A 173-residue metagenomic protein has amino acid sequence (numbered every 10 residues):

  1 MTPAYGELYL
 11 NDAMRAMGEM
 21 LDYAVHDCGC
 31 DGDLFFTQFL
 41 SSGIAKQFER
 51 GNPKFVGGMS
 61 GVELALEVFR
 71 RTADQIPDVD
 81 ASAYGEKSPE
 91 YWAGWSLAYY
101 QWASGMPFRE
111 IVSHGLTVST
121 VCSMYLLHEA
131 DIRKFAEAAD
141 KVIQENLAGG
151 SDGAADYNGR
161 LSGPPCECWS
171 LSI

Functional and structural regions predicted by a protein language model:
M1-Y9, A81-S82: A ubiquitous short alpha-helical element
L10, M14-E67: N-terminal interaction modules that seed assembly of large macromolecular complexes
M14, G18, F36-T37, A45 (+6 more regions): Generic detector of well-ordered alpha-helical segments enriched in charged/polar residues, highlighting helical
C28, G32, F48, A93 (+3 more regions): Short linear sequence motifs
D33, N52, G58, L116 (+3 more regions): Intrinsically disordered, low-complexity regions
Q38-S41, A45, V56-S60, G85 (+4 more regions): Short, surface-exposed, charged/polar-biased interaction segments
E67-R133: Basic, alpha-helical nucleic-acid-binding regions used in initiation and control of genome expression
C122-I173: Glycine-rich, aromatic-bearing surface loops/beta-hairpins
